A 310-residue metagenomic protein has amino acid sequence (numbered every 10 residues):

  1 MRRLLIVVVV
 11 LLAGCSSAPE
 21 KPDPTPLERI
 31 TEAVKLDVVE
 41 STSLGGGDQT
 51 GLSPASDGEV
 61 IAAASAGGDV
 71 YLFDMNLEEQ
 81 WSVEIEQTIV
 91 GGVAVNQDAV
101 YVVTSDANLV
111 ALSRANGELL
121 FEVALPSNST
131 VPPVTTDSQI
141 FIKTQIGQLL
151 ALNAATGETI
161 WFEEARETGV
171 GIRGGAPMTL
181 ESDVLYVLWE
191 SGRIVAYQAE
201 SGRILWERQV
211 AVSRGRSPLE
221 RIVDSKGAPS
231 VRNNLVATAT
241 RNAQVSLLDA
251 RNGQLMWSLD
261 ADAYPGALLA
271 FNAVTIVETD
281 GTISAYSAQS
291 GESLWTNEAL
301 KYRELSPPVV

Functional and structural regions predicted by a protein language model:
R2-V7: Sec-dependent signal peptide recognition, specifically the positively charged N-region followed immediately by
L12-G14: C-terminal motif of bacterial Sec signal peptides marking the signal peptidase cleavage site
P19-T25, T31-A55, W81-N96, L119-T136 (+4 more regions): Extracytoplasmic beta-rich repeat domains
G47-M75: N-terminal, post-signal-peptide region of Sec/Tat-exported proteins
S65, T104-S105, T144-Q145, W189-E190 (+2 more regions): Structural signature of WD-repeat beta-propellers
D74-E78, S113-N116, N153-G157, Q198-G202 (+2 more regions): Short loop/turn segments that connect beta-strands within beta-propeller blades
